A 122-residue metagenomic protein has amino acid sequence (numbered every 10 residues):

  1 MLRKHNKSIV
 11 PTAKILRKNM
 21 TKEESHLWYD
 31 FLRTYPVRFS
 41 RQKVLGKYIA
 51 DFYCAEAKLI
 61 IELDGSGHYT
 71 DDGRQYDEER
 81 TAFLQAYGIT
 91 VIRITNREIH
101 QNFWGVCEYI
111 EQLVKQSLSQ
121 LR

Functional and structural regions predicted by a protein language model:
M1-R122: Nucleic-acid endo/exonuclease domains
